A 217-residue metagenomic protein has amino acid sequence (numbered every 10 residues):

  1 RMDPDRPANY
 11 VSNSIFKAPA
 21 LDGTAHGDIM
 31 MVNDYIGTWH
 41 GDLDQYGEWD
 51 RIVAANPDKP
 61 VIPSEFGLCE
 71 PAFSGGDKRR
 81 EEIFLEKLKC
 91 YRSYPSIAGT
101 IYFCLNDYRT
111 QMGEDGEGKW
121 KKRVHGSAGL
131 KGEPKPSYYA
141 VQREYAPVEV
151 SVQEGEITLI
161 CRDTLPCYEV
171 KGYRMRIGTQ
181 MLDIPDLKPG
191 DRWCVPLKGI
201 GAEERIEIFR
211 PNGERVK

Functional and structural regions predicted by a protein language model:
R1-K217: Substrate-binding clefts and catalytic carboxylate motifs of secreted carbohydrate-active enzymes
